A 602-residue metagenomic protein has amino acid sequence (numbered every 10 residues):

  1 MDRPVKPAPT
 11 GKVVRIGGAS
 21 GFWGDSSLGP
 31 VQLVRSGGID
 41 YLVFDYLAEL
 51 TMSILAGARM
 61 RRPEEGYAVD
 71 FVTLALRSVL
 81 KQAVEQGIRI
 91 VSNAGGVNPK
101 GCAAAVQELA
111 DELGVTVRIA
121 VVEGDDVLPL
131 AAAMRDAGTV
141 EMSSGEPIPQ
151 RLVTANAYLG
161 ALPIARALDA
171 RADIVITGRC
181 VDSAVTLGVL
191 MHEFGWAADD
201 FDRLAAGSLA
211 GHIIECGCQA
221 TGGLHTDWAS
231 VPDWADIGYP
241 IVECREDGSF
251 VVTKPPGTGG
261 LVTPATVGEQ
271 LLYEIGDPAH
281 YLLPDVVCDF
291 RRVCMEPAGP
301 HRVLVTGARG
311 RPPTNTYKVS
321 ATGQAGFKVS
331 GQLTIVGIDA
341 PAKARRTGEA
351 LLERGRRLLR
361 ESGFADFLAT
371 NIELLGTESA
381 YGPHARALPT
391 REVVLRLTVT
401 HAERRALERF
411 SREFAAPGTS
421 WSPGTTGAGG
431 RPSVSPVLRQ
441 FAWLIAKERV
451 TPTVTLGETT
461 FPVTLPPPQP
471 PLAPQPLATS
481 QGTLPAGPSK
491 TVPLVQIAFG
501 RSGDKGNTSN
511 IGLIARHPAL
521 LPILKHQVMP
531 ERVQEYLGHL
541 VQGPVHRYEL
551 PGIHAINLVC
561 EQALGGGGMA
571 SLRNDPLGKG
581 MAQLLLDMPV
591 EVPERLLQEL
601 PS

Functional and structural regions predicted by a protein language model:
P4-V34: N-terminal amphipathic/basic leader segments beginning at the initiator methionine
P9-K12, E49-E65, V84, V127-R151: Gly-rich Lys/Arg/Thr-decorated short loops/hinges at beta-loop-alpha junctions or inter-strand turns that position
G37-A56, K81: N-terminal glycine-rich anion-binding loops that anchor highly charged ligand groups
D111-V127, L187-P232, H526: Catalytic or ion-translocation cores adjacent to nucleophile or general acid/base/metal-coordination motifs in diverse
L204-R311, K328: A conserved active-site cap/scaffold subdomain adjacent to cofactor or substrate pockets
E274, P278-H301, P468-A498: Short, Gly/Pro- and small/polar-rich lid/capping loops
G307-T491, K505, N510, I514 (+5 more regions): C-terminal non-catalytic interaction/assembly regions of soluble proteins
L540-P601: Helix-rich interaction surfaces within compact, conserved domain-sized segments that mediate assembly or partner
